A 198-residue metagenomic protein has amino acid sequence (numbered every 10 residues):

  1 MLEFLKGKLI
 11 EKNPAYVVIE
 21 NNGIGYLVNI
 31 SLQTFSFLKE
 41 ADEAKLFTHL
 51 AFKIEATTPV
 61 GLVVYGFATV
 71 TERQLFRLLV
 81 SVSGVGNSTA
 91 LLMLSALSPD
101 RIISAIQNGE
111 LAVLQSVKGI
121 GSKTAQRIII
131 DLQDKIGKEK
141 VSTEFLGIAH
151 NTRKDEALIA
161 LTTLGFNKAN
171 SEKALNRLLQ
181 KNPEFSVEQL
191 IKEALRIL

Functional and structural regions predicted by a protein language model:
M1-L5: Short coil-to-beta-strand transition motifs
G7-L9: Conserved hydrophobic positions within beta-strands
E11-V113, I128, D134, K138-V141: Long, highly charged, low-complexity intrinsically disordered interaction regions that mediate electrostatic DNA/RNA
A90, I102, A125, S171-A174 (+1 more regions): Small-residue helix-packing motif on alpha-helices
Q115, G119-S122: Amphipathic, coiled-coil-like alpha-helical scaffolding segments used for oligomerization/assembly
I128-N176: Strongly charged, low-complexity linkers/loops
V187-L198: Amphipathic alpha-helical interaction/assembly segments
